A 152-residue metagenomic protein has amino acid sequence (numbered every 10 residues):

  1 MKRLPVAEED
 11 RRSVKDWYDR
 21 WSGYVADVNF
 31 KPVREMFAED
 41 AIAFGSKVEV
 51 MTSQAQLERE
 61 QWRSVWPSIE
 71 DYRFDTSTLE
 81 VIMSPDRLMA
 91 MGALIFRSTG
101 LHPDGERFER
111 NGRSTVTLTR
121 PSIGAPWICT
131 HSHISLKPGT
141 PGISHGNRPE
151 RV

Functional and structural regions predicted by a protein language model:
M1-E39, N147-V152: Short, low-complexity N-terminal intrinsically disordered segments enriched in polar/charged residues
R11-R12, F30-A90: A solvent-exposed, acidic/Ser-Thr-rich amphipathic alpha-helical stretch
Q61-W62, T76-I82, F96-S98, G112-R120 (+1 more regions): Hydrophobic/aromatic beta-strand elements that line small-molecule binding cavities or substrate pockets in beta-rich
I69, S98-E109, P138: Short, cysteine-centered beta-strand-loop-beta hairpins and adjacent loop/turn segments enriched in charged/polar
S77-P85, S132-P138, G146-V152: Glycine-rich beta-strand-turn "strand-cap" elements at beta-sheet edges
V81-M91, G105, L118-I128: A short, structured loop/turn motif at beta-sheet edges
N111-G146: Short beta-strand edge/turn micro-motifs at domain boundaries
